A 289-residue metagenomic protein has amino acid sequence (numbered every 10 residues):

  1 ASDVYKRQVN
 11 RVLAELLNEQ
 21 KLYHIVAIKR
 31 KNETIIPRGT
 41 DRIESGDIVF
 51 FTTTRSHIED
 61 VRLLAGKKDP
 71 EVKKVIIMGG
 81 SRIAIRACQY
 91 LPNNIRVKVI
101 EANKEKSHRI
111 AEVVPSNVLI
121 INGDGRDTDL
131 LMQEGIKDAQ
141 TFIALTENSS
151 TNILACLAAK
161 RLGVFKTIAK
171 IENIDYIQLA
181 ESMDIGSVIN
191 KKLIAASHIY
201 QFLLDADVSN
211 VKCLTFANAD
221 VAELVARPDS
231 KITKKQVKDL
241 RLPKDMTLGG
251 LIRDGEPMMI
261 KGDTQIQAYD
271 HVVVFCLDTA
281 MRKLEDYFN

Functional and structural regions predicted by a protein language model:
A1-Y5: Short, small-residue-biased leader/transition segments that mark boundaries at the very start of proteins
Q8-V61, I100, N122, E223-N289: Cytosolic Rossmann-like ligand/nucleotide-binding regulatory domains
I48, R55, S81-R82, G125 (+1 more regions): Residue-level detector of alpha-helix initiation sites
L63-K67: P-loop NTPase nucleotide-binding/switch module
D69-K73, K137-D138: Short helix-loop-beta connector
V72-N103, S230: Glycine-rich adenosine-cofactor-binding loop
C88-S209: Cytosolic ligand/metal-binding cores
Y200-V225: Active-site pocket-lining segment
